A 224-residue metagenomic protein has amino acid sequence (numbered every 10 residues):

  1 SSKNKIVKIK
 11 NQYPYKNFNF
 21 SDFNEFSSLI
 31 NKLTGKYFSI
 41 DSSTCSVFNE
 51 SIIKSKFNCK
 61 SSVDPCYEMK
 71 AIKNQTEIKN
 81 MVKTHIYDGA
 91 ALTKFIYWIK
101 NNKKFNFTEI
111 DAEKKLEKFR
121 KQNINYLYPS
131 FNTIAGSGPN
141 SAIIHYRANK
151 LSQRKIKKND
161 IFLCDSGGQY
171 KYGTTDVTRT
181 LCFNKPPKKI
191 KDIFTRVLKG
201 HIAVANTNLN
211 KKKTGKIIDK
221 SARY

Functional and structural regions predicted by a protein language model:
S1-Y224: Active-site neighborhoods and metal-handling regions in enzymes and metal-associated proteins
